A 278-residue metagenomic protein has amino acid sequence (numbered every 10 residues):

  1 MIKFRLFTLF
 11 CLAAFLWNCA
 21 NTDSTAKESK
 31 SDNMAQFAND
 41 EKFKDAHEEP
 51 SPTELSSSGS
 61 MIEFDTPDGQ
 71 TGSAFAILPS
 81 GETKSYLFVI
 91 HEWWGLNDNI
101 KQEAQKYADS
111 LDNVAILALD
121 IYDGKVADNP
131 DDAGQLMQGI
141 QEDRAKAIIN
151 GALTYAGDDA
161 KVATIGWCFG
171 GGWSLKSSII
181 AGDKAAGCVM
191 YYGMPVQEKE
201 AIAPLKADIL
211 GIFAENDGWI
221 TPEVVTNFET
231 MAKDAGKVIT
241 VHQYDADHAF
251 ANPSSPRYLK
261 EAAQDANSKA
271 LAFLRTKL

Functional and structural regions predicted by a protein language model:
L16-N18: C-terminal motif of bacterial Sec signal peptides marking the signal peptidase cleavage site
S24-S56, M61-A156: Serine-hydrolase catalytic machinery in alpha/beta-hydrolase-like enzymes
G157-W167: Alpha/beta-hydrolase fold nucleophile elbow
G166-G170, S174: Gly/Ala-rich beta-loop-alpha elbow adjacent to hydrolase catalytic centers
K184-M194: A conserved short beta-strand
G211-F213: Short beta-strand/loop motif that positions the catalytic acidic residue of the alpha/beta-hydrolase fold
N216-I220: Acidic catalytic loop of the alpha/beta-hydrolase fold
G236-L278: C-terminal catalytic histidine-bearing segment of alpha/beta-hydrolase fold enzymes
